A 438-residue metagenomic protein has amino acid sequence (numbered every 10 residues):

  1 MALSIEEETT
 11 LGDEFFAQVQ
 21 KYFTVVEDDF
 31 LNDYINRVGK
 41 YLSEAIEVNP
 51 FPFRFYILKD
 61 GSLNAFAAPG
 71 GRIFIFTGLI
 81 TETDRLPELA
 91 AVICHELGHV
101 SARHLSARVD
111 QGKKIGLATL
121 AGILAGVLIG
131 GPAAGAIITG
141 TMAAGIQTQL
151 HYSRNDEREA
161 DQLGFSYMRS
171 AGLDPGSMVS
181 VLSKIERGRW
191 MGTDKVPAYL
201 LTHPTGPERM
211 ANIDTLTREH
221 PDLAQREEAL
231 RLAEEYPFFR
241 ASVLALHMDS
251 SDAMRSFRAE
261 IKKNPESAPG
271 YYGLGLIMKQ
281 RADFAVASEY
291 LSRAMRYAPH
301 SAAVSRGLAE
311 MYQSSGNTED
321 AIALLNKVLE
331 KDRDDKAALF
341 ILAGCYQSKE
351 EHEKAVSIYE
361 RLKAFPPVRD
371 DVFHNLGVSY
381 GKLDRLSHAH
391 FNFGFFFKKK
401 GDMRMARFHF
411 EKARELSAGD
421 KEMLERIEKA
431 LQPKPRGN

Functional and structural regions predicted by a protein language model:
M1-A2, D13, V25, D33 (+6 more regions): Extracytoplasmic and endomembrane cell-envelope/extracellular-matrix remodeling and assembly machinery
I75, A91-H99, R103-H104, A160: Active-site recognition of the HExxH zinc-binding catalytic motif
P87, L97-K114: Catalytic Zn2+-binding segment of zinc metalloproteases
K382, F391-N438: Terminal, low-structured helical/coil segments at or just beyond the last alpha-helical repeat
